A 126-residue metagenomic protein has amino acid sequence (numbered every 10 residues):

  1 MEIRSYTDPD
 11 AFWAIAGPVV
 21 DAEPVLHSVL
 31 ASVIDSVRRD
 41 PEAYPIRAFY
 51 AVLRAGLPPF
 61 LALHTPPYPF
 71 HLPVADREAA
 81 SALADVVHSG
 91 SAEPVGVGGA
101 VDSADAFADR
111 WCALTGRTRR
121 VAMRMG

Functional and structural regions predicted by a protein language model:
M1-P69, A104-A106: N-terminal charged segments
A55-P59, L63-G126: Acyl-donor-binding surface of acyltransferase catalytic domains
